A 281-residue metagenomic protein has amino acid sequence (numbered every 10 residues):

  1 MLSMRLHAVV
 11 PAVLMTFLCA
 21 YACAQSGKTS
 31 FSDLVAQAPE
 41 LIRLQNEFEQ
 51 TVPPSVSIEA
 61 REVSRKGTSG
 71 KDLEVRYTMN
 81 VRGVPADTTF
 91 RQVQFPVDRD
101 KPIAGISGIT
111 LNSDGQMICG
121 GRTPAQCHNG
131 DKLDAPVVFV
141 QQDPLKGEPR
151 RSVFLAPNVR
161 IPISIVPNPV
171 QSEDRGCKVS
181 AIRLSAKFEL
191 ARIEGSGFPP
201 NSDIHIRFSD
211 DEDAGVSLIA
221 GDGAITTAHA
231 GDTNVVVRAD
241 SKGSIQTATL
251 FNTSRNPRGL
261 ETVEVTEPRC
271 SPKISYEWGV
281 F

Functional and structural regions predicted by a protein language model:
M1-V10: Bacterial N-terminal signal peptides that target proteins for export
V10-C19: Bacterial N-terminal signal peptides
A20-A24: Sec/Tat signal peptide C-region and signal peptidase I cleavage site
Q25-F281: Extracytoplasmic/secretory-pathway segments with low complexity and glycosylation-like composition
